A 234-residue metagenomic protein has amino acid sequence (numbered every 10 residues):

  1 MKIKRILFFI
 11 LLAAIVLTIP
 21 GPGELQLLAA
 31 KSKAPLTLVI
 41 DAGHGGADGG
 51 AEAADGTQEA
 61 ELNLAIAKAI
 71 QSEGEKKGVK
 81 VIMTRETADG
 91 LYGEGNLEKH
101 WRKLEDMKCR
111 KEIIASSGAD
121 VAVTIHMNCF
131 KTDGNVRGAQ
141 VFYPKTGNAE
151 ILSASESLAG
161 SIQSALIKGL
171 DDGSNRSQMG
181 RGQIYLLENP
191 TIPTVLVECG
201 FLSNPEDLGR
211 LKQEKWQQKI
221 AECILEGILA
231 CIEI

Functional and structural regions predicted by a protein language model:
K4-F9, L17-K33, L64-I234: Active-site-proximal helix/loop segments of hydrolytic enzymes
L36-G56: Short glycine-rich His-centered loop
D41, D48, E59, T124-H126 (+1 more regions): Acidic active-site catalytic centers that drive phospho-/nucleotidyl reactions and related ester hydrolyses
A53-E61, E206-D207: Periplasmic OmpA-like peptidoglycan-binding domain that tethers envelope proteins to the cell wall
